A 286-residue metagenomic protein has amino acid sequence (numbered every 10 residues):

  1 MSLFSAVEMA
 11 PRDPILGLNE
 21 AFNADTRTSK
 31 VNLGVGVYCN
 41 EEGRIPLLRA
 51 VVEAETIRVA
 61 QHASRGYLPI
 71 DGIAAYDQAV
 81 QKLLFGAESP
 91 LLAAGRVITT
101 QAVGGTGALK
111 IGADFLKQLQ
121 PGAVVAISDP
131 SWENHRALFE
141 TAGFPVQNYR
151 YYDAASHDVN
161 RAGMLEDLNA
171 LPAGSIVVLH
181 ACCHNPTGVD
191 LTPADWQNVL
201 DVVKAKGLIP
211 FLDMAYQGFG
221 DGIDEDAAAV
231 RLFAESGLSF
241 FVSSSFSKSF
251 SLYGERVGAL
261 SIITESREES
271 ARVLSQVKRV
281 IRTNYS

Functional and structural regions predicted by a protein language model:
S2-A75, A79-K82, G86: N-terminal "arm"/small-domain region of PLP-dependent enzymes with the aminotransferase-like
V31, A126, Q147, F211 (+2 more regions): Hydrophobic/aromatic beta-strand patches that form the interior of the parallel beta-sheet core in alpha/beta enzyme
V31-V35, R58-Q61, P145-V146, F211 (+1 more regions): Short acidic (Asp/Glu) and glycine-rich catalytic loops that position anionic groups and cofactors
G34, H180, S244: Short beta-strand segments
C39-G43, P186-T187, S251-L252: Short catalytic/ligand-binding loop motif for oxyanion handling, primarily in non-cytosolic enzymes, centered on
I57, H62-G207, F211, Q217-F219 (+2 more regions): Conserved core of the PLP fold type I
A79, E235-S286: Conserved core segment of the aminotransferase class I/II
A215-Y216, S247: Catalytic metal-binding/acid-base residues of hydrolase active sites
